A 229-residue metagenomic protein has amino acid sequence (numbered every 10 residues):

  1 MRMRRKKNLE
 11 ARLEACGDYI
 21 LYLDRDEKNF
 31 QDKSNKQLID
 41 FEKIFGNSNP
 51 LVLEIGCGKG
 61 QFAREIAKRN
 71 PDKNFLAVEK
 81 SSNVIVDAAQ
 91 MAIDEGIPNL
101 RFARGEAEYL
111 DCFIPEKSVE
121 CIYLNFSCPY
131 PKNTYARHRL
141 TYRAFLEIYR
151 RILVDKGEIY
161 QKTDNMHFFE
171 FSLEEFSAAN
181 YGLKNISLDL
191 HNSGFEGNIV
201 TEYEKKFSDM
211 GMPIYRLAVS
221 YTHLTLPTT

Functional and structural regions predicted by a protein language model:
M1-L51, Q61, K68: S-adenosyl-L-methionine
G56-G58: Class I SAM-dependent methyltransferase "Motif I" SAM/SAH-binding loop
S81: Conserved SAM/SAH-binding beta-strand->alpha-helix loop
A88: Conserved SAM-binding loop
A92-P115: S-adenosyl-L-methionine
T141-D155: A short glycine-rich, Lys/Arg-flanked "PGG" loop and its adjoining helix->strand segment in the class I
K156-T163: Conserved beta-strand signature within the Rossmann-like core of class I S-adenosyl-L-methionine
T222-T228: Conserved small/polar residues in nucleotide/adenosyl-binding loops
